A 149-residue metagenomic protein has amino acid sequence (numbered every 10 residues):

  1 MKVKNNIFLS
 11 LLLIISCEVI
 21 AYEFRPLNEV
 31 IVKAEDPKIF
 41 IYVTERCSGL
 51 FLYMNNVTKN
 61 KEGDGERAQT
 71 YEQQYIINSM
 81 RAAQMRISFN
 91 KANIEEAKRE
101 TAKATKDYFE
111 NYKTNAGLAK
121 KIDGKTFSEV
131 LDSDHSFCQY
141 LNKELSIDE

Functional and structural regions predicted by a protein language model:
K2-S10: Sec-dependent signal peptide recognition, specifically the positively charged N-region followed immediately by
S16-E18: N-terminal signal peptide c-region/cleavage motif recognized by signal peptidases
I20-E29: Cleaved targeting-peptide boundary
V32-K91: Short N-proximal segments of mature Sec-exported proteins
Q74-E149: Compact alpha-helical subdomains of small soluble proteins
